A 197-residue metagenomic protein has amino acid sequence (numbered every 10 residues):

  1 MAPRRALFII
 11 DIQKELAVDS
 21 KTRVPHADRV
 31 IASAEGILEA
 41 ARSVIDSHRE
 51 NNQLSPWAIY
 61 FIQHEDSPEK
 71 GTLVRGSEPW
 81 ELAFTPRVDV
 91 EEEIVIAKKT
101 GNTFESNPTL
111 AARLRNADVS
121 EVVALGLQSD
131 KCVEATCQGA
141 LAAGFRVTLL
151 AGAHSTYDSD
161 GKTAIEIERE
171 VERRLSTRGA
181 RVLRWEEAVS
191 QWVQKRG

Functional and structural regions predicted by a protein language model:
A2-P3, V44, N51, T72-G197: Active-site-adjacent betaalpha module
P3-A6, K21-H48, P56-A58: A short alpha/beta connector and helix-capping loop motif
F8-I12: N-terminal nucleotide-binding beta1-loop-alpha1 segment
Q13-L16, I59-H64, F84-V95: Short, basic/glycine-rich phosphate-binding loops at helix/coil junctions that contact nucleotide phosphates
L16-A27, S120-V123: Surface-exposed cleft-lining segments at the edges of enzyme active sites
L16-S20, P68-G71, T156-S159: A short acidic, helix-capping loop that chelates divalent metal ions and anchors anionic groups
A34, Q63-D66, T100: Short glycine-rich, polar/acidic loop-and-turn segments at beta strand-coil junctions
P56-I59, Q63-T72: Early exported N-terminus immediately downstream of N-terminal targeting peptides
